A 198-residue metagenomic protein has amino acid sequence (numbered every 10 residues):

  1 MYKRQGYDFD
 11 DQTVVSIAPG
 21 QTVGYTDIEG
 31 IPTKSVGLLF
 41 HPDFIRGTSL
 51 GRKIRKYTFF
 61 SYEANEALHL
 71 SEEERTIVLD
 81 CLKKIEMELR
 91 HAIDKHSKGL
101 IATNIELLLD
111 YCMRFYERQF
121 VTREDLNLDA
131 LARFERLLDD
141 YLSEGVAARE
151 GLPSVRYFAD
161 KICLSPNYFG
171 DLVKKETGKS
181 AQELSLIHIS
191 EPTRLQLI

Functional and structural regions predicted by a protein language model:
Y2, H188-I198: Single conserved hydrophobic/aromatic residue that forms the stacking wall/gate of nucleotide- or nucleobase-binding
K3-S61, D94: N-terminal regulatory/effector-sensing and dimerization cores that precede helix-turn-helix DNA-binding domains
F59-L107, Y111: Amphipathic alpha-helical segments enriched in hydrophobic/aromatic residues interleaved with Lys/Arg
H96-G99, T103-D110, E117-G145: Polybasic "coupling" helices that flank or enter modular domains
F134, L138-L142, V173, T177 (+2 more regions): Short hydrophobic clusters on alpha-helical segments that form packing/core surfaces in small helical domains
A148-R149: Active-site glycine- and acidic-residue-rich loops that bind and position anionic ligands or nucleotide-like cofactors
L152-I187: Basic/polar phosphate-binding segments, predominantly the helix-turn-helix DNA-binding elements of transcriptional
